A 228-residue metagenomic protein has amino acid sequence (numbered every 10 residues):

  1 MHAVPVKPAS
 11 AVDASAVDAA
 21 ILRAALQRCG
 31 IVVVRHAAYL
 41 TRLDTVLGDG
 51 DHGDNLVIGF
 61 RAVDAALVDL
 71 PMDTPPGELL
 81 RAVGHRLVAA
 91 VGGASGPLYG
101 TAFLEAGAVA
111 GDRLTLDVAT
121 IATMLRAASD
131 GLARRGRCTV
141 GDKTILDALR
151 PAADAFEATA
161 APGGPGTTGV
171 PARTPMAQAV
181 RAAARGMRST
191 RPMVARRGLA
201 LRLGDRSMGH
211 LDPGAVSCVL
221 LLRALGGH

Functional and structural regions predicted by a protein language model:
M1-H228: N-terminal loops that bind phosphate or other acidic moieties and the adjacent beta-alpha structural core
